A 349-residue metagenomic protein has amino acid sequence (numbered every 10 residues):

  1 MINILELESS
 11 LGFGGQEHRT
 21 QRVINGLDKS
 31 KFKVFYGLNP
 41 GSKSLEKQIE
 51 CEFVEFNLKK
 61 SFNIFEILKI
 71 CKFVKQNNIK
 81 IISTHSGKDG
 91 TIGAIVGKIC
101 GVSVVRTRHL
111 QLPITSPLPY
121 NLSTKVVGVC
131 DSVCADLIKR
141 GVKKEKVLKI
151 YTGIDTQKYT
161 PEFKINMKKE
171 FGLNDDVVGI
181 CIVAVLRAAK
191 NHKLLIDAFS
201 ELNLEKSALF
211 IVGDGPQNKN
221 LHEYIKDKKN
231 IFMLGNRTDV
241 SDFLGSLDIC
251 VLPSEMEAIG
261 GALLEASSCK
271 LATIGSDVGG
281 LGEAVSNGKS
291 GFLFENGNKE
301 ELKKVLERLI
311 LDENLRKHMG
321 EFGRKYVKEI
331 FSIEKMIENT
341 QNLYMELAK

Functional and structural regions predicted by a protein language model:
E6-E66, G215-Q217: N-terminal strand-loop element at the rim of the active site of nucleotide-sugar-dependent glycosyltransferases
G14-R22, V178, I182-E201, P216-H222 (+4 more regions): A conserved mid-protein helix/loop that constitutes part of the nucleotide-sugar donor-binding site
L38, A272-G275, V285: Short hydrophobic beta-strand element within catalytic cores of glycosyltransferases and related nucleotide-activated
K98-D131: A conserved, positively charged/aromatic
T160-L173, L315: A short helix/loop element that forms part of the nucleotide-sugar donor recognition site in Leloir-type
N236, E255: Aromatic "clamp/platform" in nucleotide-sugar-dependent glycosyltransferases that forms part of the donor/acceptor
N287-G288, F292-K299, R308-N314: Conserved acidic donor-binding segment of nucleotide-sugar-dependent glycosyltransferases
E301, R308, L315-I330, M336-M345: A short, well-ordered alpha-helix in the C-terminal region of glycosyltransferases
